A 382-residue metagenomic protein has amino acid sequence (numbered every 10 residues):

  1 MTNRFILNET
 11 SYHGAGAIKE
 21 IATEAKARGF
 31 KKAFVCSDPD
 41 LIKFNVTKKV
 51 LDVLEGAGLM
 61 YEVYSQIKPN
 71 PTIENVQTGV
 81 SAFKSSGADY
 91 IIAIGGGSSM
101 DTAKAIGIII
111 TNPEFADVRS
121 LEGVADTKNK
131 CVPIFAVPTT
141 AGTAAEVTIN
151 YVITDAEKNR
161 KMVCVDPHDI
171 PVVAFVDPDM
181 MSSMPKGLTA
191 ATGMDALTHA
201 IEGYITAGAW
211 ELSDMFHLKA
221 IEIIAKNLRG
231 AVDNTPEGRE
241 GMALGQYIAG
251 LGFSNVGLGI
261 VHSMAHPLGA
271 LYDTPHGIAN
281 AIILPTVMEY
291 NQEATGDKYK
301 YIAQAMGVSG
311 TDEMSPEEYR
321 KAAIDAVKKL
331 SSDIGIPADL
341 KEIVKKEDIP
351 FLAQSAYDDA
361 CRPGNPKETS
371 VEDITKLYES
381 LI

Functional and structural regions predicted by a protein language model:
M1-Y64: An N-terminal, well-structured beta->alpha segment
I18-I21, K43-V46, I73-V76, S99-A103 (+3 more regions): Short glycine/serine/threonine-rich phosphate/pyrophosphate-binding segments that cradle anionic phosphate groups
I42-F115, R229-R239: N-terminal small/polar loop signature for handling phosphorylated ligands or for N-terminal nucleophile
E74-D179: Glycine/threonine-rich beta-strand-loop-alpha-helix active-site module that forms ligand/phosphate-binding
N150-V256, E372: Carboxylate- and glycine-rich phosphate/diphosphate-binding segment that chelates Mg2+/Mn2+
L271-D348: Gly/Pro-rich interdomain helix-loop hinge
E347-I382: Short, amphipathic C-terminal "tail helix"
